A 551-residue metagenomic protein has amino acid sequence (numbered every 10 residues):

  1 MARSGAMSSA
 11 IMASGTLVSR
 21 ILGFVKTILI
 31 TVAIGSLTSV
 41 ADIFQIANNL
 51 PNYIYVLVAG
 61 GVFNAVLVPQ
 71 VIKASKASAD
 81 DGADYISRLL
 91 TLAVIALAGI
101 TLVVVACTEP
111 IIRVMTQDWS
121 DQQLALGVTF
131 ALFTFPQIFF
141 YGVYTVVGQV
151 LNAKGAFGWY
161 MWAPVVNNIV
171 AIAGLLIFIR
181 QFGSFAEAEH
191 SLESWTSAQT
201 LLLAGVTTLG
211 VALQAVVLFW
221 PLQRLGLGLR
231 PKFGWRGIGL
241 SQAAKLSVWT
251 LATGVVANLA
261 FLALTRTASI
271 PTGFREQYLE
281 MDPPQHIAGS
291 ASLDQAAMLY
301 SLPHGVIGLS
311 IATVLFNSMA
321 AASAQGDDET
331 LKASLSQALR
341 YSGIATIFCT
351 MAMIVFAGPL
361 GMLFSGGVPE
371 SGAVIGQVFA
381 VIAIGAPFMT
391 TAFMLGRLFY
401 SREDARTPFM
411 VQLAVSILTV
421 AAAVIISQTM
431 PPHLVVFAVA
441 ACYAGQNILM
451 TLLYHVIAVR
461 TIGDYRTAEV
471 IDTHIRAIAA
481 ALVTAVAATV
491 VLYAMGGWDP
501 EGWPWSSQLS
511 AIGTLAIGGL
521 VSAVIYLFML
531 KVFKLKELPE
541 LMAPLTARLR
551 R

Functional and structural regions predicted by a protein language model:
M1-R551: Membrane-embedded alpha-helical bundles of multi-pass transporters/translocases, especially carrier/permease families
